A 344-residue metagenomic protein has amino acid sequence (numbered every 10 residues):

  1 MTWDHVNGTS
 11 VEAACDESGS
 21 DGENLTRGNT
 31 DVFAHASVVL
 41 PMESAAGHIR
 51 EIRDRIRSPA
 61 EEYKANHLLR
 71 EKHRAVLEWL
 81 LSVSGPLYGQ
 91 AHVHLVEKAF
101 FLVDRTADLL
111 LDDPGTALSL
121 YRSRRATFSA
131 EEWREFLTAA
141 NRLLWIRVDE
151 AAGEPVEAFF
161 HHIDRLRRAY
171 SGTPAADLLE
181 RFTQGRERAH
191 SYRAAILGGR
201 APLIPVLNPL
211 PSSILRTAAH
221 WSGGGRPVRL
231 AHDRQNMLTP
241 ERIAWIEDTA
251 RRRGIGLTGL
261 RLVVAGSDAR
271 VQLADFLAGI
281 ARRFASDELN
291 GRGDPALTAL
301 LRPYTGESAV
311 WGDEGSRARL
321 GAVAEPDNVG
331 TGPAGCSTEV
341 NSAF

Functional and structural regions predicted by a protein language model:
M1-F344: Phosphate-ester processing/binding pockets and catalytic centers
